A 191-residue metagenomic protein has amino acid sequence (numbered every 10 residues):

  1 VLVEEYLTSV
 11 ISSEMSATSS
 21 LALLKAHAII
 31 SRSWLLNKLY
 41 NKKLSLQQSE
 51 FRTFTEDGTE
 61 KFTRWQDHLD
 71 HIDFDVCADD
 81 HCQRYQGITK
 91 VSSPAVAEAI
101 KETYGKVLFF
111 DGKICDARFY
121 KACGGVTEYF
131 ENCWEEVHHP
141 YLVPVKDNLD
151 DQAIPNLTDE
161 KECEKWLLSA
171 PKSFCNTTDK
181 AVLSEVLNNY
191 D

Functional and structural regions predicted by a protein language model:
V1-D191: Conserved, single-site charged/polar hotspot
